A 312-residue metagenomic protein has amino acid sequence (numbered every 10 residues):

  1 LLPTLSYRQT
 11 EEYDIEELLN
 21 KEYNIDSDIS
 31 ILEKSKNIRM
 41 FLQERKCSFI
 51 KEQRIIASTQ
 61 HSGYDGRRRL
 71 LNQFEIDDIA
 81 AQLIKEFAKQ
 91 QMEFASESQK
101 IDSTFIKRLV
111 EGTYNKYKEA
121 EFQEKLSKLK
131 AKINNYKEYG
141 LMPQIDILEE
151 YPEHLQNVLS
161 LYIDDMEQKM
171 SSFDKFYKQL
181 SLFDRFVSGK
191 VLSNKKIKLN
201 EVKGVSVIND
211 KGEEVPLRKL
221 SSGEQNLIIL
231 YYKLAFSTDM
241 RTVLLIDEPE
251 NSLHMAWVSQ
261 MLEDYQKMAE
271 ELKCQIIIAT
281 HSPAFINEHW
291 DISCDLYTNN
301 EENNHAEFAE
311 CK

Functional and structural regions predicted by a protein language model:
L1-V158: Electropositive, glycine-dotted interaction segments that contact anionic polymers or phosphate-rich ligands
D14, D26-D28, D65, E75-D78 (+11 more regions): Acidic-enriched, low-complexity/disordered segments with a strong bias for Aspartate over Glutamate
T104-K219, K312: Extended helical coiled-coil dimerization/tether regions that scaffold and oligomerize large DNA-maintenance assemblies
S172-K312: Switch/communication elements of ASCE P-loop NTPase nucleotide-binding domains
